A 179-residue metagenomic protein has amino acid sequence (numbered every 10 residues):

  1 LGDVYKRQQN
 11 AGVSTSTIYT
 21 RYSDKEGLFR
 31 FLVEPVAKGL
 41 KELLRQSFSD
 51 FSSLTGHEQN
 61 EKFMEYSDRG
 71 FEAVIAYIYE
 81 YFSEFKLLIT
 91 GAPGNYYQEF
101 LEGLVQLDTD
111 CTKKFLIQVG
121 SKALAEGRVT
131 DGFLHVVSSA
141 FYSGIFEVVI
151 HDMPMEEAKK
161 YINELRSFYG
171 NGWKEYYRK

Functional and structural regions predicted by a protein language model:
L1-Y5: Short, small-residue-biased leader/transition segments that mark boundaries at the very start of proteins
K6, N10, G27-F51, E65 (+5 more regions): Alpha-helical structural segments
G12-Y22: Short hydrophobic/aromatic patch on the recognition helix
L54-N60, L88-N95, K122-E126: Short linear capping/connector segments at secondary-structure termini
H57, E61-S83, H135, S139 (+4 more regions): Amphipathic alpha-helical segments that line or abut small-molecule/effector binding pockets and mediate allosteric
A73-E80, G94-S121, D131-S139: Amphipathic alpha-helical packing segments from all-alpha helical-bundle domains
L88-V105, K160-W173: C-terminal/domain-terminus segments
F115-F168, Y177-K179: Hydrophobic/aromatic-rich alpha-helical bundle segments in the mid-to-C-terminal region
